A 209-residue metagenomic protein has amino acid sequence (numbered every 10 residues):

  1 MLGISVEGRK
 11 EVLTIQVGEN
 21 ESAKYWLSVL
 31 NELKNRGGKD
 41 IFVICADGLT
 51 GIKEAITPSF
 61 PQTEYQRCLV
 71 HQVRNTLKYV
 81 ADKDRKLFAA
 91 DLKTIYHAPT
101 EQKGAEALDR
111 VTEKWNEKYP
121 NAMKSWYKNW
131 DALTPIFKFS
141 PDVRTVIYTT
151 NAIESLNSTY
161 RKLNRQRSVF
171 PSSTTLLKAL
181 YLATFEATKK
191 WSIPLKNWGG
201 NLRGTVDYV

Functional and structural regions predicted by a protein language model:
M1-A46, T50, E54, S59-Q62 (+1 more regions): RNase H-like nuclease fold core
V6, K34-G37, C45, A81 (+4 more regions): Flexible interhelical turns and helix-capping residues at alpha-helix boundaries within structured domains
E11-T14, G38-D40, V73, A89-Y96: Short acidic, glycine/Ser/Thr-rich loop/turn "cap" segments at secondary-structure junctions
E11-V12, A55, H71-N75, A132 (+2 more regions): Residue-level signal for pocket-adjacent positions within structured domains
G18-S22, I44, Y65-C68, V80-D84 (+2 more regions): A generic short alpha-helical patch detector that favors 3-5-residue windows in or near N-terminal regions
V43-T50, A55-D91: Conserved beta-strand -> loop -> alpha-helix junction used to position metal-binding or nucleic-acid-contacting
P61, T94-V209: Acidic/histidine-rich catalytic cores and adjacent linkers of DNA breakage/strand-transfer/modification proteins
